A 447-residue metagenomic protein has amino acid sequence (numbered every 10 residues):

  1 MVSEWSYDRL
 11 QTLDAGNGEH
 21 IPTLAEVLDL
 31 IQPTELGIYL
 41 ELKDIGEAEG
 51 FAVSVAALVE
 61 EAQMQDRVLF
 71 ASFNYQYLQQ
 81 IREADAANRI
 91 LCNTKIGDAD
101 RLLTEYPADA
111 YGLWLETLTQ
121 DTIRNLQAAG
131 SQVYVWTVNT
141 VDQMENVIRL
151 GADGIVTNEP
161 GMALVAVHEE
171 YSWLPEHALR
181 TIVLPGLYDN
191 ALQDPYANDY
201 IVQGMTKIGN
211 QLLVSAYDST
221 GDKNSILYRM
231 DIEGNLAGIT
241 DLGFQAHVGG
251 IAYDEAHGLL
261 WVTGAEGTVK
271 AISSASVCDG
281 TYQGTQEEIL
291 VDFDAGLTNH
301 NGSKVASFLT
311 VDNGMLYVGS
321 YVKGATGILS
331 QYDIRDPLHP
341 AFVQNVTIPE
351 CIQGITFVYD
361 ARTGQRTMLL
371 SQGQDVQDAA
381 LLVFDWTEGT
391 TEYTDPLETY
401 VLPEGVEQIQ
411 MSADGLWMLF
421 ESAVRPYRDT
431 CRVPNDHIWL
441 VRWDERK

Functional and structural regions predicted by a protein language model:
M1-I90, L113, Q127-A129: Metal-dependent phosphodiesterase/phospholipase catalytic core, i.e., the His/Asp/Glu-rich active-site region
E19-H20, C92-A166, I409, L419-R446: C-terminal active-site rim and adjoining tail of enzyme catalytic domains
I182-Y196, N235-D241, Q286-H300, H339-V346 (+1 more regions): A short beta-strand motif characteristic of beta-propeller blades
Y188-K223: Beta-strand-rich domains and repeat architectures in extracellular enzymes and scaffolds, especially beta-propellers
A197-G204, Q245-A252, A295-V311, P349-D360 (+1 more regions): Repeated scaffold domains used in trafficking and secretory/extracellular systems, primarily beta-propellers
D222-L227, G267-S276, G324-D333, V376-D385 (+1 more regions): Structural motif
G234-L259: Blade-loop segments of beta-propeller domains
T347-E388: Loop/turn-rich, solvent-exposed surfaces of beta-rich toroidal or solenoidal domains
